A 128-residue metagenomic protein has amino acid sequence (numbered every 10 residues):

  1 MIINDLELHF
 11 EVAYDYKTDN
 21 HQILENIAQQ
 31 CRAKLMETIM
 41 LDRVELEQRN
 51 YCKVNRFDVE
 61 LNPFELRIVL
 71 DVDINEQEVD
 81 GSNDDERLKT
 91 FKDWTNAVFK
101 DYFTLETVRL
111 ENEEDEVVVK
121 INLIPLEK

Functional and structural regions predicted by a protein language model:
M1-L24: Short, extreme N-terminal segment that most often corresponds to the first beta-strand
I2-I3, R49-I68: Short edge beta-strands and adjacent turn/loop segments
F10-T18, L35, P63, V72-E78 (+1 more regions): Beta-strand elements of well-folded, non-transmembrane domains
V12, C31-K34, L41-V44, F57 (+4 more regions): Low-complexity, intrinsically disordered tandem-repeat tracts enriched in small residues
T18-E45, K89-V98: Short, flexible N-terminal segments of the mature chain
Q22-I27, S82, L110-E114: Short, tandemly repeated low-complexity microdomains enriched for cysteine and small residues
D42-D58, K100-L126: Acidic-leaning, charged glycine-interspersed low-complexity segments
E60-F99: Acidic, low-complexity, intrinsically disordered interaction modules
